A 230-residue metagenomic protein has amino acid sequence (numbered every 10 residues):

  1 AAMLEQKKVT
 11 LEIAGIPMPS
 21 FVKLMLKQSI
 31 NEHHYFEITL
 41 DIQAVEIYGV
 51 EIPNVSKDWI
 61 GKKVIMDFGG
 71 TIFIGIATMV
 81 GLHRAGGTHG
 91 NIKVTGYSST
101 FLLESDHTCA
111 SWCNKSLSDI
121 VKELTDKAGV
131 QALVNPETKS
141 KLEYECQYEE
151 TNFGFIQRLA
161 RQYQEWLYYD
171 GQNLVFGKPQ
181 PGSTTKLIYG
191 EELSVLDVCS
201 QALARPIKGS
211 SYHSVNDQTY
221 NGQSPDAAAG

Functional and structural regions predicted by a protein language model:
A1-G230: Amphipathic alpha-helical and helix-coil boundary elements used as assembly and membrane-proximal scaffolds
